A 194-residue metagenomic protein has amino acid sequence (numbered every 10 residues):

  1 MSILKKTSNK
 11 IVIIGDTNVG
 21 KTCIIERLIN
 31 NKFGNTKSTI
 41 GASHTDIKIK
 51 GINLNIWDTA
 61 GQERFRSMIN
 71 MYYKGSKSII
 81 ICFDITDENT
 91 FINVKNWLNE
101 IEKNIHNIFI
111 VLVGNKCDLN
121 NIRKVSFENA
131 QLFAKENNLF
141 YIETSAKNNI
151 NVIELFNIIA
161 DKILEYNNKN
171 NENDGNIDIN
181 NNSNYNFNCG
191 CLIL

Functional and structural regions predicted by a protein language model:
M1-N170, L194: TRAFAC-class small GTPase G-domain
N170-N184: Asparagine/serine/threonine-enriched low-complexity, disordered tracts, especially those forming N-linked glycosylation
S183-L194: Polybasic, Ser/Thr-rich amphipathic helices
